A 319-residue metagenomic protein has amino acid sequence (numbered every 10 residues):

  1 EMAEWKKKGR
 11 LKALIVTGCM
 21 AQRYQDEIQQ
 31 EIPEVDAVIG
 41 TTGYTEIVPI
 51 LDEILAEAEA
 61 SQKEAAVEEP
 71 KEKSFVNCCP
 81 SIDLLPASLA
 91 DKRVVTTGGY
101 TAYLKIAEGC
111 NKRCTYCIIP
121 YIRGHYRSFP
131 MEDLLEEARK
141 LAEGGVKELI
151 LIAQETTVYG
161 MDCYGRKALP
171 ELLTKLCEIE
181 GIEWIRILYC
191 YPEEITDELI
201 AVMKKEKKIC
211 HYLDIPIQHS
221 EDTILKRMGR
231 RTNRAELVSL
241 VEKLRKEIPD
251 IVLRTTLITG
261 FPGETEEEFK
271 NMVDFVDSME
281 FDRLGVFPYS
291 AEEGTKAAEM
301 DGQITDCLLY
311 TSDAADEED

Functional and structural regions predicted by a protein language model:
E1-Y159, E198, I209, L213 (+6 more regions): Proteins enriched for Cys/Gly/acidic motifs involved in redox and nucleic-acid/cofactor modification
L14, R23, E143-E266: Conserved SAM/AdoMet-binding glycine-rich loop
I54, T232, E318: The DNA-recognition helices of helix-turn-helix-type DNA-binding domains
A298: Anionic-ligand binding region
D301-D306: Short acidic, glycine/proline-enriched helix-loop-strand junctions
D313-D319: A short, hydrophobic C-terminal helix/tail in secreted or cell-surface proteins
